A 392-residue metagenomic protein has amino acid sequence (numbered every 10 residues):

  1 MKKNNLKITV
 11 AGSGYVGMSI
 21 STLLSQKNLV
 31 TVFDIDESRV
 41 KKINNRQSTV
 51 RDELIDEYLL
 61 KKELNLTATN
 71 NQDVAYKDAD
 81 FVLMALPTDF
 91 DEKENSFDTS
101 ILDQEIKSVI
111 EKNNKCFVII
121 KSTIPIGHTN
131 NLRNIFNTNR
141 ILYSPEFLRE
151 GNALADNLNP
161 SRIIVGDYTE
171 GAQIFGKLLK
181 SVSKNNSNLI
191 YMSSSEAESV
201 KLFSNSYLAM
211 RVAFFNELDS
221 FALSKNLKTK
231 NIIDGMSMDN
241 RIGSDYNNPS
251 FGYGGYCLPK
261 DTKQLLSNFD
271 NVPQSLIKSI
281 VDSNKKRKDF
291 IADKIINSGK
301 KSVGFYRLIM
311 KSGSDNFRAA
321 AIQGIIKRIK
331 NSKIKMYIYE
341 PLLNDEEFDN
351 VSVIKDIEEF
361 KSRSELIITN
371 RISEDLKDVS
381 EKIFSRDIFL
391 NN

Functional and structural regions predicted by a protein language model:
M1-N392: Structural/interface elements that position substrates and couple domains in central-metabolism enzymes
